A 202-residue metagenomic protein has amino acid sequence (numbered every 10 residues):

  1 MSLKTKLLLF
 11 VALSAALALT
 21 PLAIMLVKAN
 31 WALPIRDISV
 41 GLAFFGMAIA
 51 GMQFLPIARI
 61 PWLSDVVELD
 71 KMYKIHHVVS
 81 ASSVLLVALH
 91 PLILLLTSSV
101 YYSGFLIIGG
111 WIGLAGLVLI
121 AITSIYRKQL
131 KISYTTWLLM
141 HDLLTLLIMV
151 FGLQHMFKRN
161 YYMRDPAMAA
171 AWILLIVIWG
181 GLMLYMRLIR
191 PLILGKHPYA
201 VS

Functional and structural regions predicted by a protein language model:
M1-S202: FNR-like FAD-binding dehydrogenase module
